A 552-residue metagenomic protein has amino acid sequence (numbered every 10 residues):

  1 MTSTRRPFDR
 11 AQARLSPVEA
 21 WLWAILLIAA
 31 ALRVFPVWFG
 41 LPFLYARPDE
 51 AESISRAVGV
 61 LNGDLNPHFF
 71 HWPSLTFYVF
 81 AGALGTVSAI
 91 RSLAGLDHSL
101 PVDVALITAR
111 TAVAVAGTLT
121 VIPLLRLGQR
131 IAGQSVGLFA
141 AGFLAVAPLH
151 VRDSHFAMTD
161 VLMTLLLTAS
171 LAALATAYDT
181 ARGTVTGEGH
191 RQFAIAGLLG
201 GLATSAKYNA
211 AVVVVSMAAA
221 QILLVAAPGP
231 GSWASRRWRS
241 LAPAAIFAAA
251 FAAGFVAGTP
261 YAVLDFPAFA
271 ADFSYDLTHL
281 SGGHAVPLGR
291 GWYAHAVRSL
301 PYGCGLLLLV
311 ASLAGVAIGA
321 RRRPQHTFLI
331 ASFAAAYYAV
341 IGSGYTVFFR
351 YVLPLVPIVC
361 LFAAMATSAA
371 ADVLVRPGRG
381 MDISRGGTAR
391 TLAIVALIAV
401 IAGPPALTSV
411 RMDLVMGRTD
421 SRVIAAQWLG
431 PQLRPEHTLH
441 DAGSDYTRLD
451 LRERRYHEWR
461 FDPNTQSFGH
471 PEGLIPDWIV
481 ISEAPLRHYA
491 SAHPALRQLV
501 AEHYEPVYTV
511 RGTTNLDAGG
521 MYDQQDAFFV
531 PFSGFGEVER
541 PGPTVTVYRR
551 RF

Functional and structural regions predicted by a protein language model:
M1-F35, L119-P123, Q129-R130, L138 (+3 more regions): Start-transfer (signal-anchor) and selected internal transmembrane alpha helices of multi-pass inner/ER membrane
Q12, S135, S170-F193, A203 (+3 more regions): Membrane-interface transmembrane helices that cradle and orient dolichyl/undecaprenyl
L27, S99, D103, I107-I131 (+3 more regions): Transmembrane-helix motifs of polytopic, lipid-linked glycan transferases
L32, W72, Y78, L202 (+9 more regions): Transmembrane-lumen/periplasm boundary regions of multi-pass, lipid-linked membrane glycan transferases
P48, T108-L119, F139-A169, H190 (+2 more regions): Multi-pass, polyprenyl lipid-linked donor-dependent membrane glycosyltransferases
L119, P123, L162-R182, L199-G200 (+1 more regions): Specific aromatic-rich, kink-prone transmembrane helix
D153-S154, D160-M163, A203, Y208 (+6 more regions): Hydrophobic/aromatic-rich transmembrane helices and adjacent perimembrane loops
A366, T391-T419, D441-S444: Transmembrane alpha-helical segments
